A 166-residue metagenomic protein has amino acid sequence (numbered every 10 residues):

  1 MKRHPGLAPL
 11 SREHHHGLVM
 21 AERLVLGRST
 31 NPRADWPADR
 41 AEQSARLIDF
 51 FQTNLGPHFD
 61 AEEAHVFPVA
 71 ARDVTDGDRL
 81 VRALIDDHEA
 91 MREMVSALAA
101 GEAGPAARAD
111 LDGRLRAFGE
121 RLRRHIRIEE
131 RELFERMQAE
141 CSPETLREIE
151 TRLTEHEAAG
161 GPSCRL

Functional and structural regions predicted by a protein language model:
M1-L166: Small-residue-biased structural context
